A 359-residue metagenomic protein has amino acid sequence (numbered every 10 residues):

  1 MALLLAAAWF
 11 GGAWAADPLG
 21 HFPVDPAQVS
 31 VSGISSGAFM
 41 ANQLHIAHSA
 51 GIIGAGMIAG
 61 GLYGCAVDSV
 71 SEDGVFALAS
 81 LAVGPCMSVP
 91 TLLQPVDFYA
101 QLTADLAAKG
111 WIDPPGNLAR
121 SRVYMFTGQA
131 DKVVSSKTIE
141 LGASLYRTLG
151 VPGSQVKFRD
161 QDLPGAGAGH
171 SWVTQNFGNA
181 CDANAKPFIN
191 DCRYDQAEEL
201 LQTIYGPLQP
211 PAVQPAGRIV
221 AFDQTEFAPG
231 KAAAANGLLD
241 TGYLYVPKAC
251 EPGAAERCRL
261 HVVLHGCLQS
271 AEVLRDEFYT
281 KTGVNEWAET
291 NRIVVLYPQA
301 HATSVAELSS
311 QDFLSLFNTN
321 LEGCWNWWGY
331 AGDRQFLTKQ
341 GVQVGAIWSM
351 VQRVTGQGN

Functional and structural regions predicted by a protein language model:
A16-S36, I46, G51, I112-R120 (+2 more regions): Gly/Ser-rich "nucleophile elbow"/oxyanion-hole loop immediately N-terminal to the catalytic nucleophile in hydrolases
L19, D68-V70, A79-A82, N176-G178 (+3 more regions): Cap/lid segment of the alpha/beta-hydrolase catalytic domain
P26-F76, Q209, N359: Primarily recognizes the serine-hydrolase "nucleophile elbow" in alpha/beta-hydrolase and SGNH/GDSL folds
S35, H265-S270: Active-site glycine-rich loops that stabilize anionic/oxyanionic intermediates across multiple enzyme folds
C65-R147, L200, E251-G253: The feature captures the conserved acid-bearing segment of alpha/beta-hydrolase catalytic domains
V89-L106, P207-A254: N-terminal cap/lid segment of alpha/beta-hydrolase-fold proteins
L149-N176: Catalytic histidine neighborhood in serine/cysteine hydrolases with alpha/beta-hydrolase-type architecture
E256-G266: Short beta-strand element of the alpha/beta-hydrolase
